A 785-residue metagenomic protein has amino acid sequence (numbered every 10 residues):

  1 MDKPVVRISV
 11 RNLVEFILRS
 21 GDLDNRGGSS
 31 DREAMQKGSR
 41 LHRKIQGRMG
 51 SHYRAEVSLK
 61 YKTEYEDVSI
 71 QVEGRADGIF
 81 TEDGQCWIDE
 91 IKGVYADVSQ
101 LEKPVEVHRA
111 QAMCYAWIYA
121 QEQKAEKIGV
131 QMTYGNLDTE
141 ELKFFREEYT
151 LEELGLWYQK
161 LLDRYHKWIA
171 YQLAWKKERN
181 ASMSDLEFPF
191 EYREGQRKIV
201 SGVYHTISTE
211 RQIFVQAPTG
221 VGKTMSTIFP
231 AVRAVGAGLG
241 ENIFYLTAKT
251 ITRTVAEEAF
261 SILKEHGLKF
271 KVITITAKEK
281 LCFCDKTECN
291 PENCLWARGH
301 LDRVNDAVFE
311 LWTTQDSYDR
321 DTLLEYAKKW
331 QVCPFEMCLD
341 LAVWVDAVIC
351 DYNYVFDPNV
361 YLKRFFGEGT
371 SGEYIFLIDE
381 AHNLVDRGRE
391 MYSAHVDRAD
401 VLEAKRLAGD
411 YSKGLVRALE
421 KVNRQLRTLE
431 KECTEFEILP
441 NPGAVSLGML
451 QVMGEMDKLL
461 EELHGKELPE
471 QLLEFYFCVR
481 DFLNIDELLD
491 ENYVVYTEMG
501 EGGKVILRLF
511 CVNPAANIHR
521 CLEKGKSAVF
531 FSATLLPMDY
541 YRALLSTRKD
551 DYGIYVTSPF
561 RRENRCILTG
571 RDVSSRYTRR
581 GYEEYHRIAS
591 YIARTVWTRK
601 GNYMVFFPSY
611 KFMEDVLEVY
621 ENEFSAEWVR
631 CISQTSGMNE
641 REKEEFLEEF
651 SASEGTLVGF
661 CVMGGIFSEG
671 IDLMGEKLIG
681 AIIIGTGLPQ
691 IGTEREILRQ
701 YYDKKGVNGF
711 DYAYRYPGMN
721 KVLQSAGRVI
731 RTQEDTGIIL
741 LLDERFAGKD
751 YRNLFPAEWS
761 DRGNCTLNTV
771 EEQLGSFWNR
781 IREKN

Functional and structural regions predicted by a protein language model:
M1-G84, A110: Metal-dependent nuclease catalytic cores that hydrolyze phosphodiester bonds in DNA/RNA, characterized by
Y61-G155: Mg2+/Mn2+-dependent nuclease catalytic core
A174-Q216: Conserved pre-motif I regulatory segment
L186-E187, L239-V348, F356, R424-L439 (+2 more regions): A substrate-engagement module of RecA-like helicase motors
S208-P230: Walker A/P-loop
T227, T254, K328-A347, D351-M456 (+2 more regions): Signature of the SF2 helicase/ATPase Hel1-core->accessory helical subdomain module
L323-V348, N359-F366, K458-S574, R579 (+3 more regions): A contiguous, basic/glycine-rich beta-loop/short-helix subdomain that forms a polymer-engagement track
R571-E583, T635-F746: Conserved RecA-like P-loop NTPase helicase motor core
